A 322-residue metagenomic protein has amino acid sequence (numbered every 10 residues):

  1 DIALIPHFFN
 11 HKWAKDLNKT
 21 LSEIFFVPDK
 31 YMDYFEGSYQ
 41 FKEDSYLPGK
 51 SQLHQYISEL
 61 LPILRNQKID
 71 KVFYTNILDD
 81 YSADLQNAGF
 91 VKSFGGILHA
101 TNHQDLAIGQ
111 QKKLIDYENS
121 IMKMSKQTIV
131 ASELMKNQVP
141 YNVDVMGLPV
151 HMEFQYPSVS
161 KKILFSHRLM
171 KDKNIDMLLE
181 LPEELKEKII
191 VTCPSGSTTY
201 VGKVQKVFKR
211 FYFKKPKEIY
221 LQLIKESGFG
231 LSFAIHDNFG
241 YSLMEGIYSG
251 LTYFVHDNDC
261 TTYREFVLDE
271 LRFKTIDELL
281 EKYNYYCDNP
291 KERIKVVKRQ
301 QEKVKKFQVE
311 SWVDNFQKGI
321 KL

Functional and structural regions predicted by a protein language model:
K12, P48-Q55, K274-D277, C287-L322: A charged, aromatic-enriched C-terminal amphipathic alpha-helix characteristic of glycosyltransferases across folds
K71-N76, Q86-A107: Active-site proximal beta-strand in glycosyltransferases
H99-N102, I108-T128: Membrane-proximal helix-turn-helix segments that form the acceptor-binding/catalytic region of lipid-linked
K123-Q155: Donor nucleotide-sugar binding/catalytic pocket of nucleotide-sugar-dependent glycosyltransferases
F154-K173, L179-E183, I190-T192: Conserved donor-binding/catalytic core segment of Leloir-type glycosyltransferases
K188-G202: Glycosyltransferase donor-sugar binding loop
A234-I235: Aromatic "clamp/platform" in nucleotide-sugar-dependent glycosyltransferases that forms part of the donor/acceptor
L251-H256: Short hydrophobic beta-strand element within catalytic cores of glycosyltransferases and related nucleotide-activated
